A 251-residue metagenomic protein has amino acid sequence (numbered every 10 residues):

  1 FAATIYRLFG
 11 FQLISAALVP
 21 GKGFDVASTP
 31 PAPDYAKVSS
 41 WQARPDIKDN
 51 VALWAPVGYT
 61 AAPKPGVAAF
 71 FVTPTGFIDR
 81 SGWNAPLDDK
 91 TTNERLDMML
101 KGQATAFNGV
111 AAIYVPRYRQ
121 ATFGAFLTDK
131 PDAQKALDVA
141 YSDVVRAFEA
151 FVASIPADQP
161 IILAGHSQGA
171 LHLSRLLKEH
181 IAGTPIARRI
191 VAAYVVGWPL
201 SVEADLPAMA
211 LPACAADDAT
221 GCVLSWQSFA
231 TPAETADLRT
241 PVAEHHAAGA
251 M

Functional and structural regions predicted by a protein language model:
F1-T4: Hydrophobic membrane-insertion alpha-helices, especially the h-region of bacterial N-terminal signal peptides
G10-F11, S15-Y35, T73-P160: Active-site catalytic motif of lipid deacylating hydrolases and related acyltransferases
Y35-Y59, L96-G102: Short alpha-helical segments and helix-capping/turn motifs at coil-helix boundaries
A61-V67: Proline/glycine-enriched tight loop/beta-turn segments at coil->beta junctions that connect or precede beta-strands
A68-V72, A112-R117, I162, A192-V195 (+1 more regions): Structural recognition of the beta-strand scaffold that forms the well-ordered cores of secreted hydrolase catalytic
V72-T75, R117-A121, H166-S167, V195-P199 (+1 more regions): Active-site-proximal beta-strand/loop segments in catalytic clefts of secreted hydrolases
V145-A157, E179-M251: Surface cap/lid and interfacial helix-loop subdomains adjacent to catalytic sites that gate substrate access
G165-L173: Gly/Ala-rich beta-loop-alpha elbow adjacent to hydrolase catalytic centers
